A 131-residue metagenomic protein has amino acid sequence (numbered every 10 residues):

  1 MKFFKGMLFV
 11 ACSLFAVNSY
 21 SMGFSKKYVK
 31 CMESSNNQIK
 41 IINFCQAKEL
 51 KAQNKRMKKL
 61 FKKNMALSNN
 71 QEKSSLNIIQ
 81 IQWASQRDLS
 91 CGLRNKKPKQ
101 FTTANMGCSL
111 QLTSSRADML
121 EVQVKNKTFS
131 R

Functional and structural regions predicted by a protein language model:
M1-L8: Bacterial N-terminal signal peptides that target proteins for export
A11, A16-N18: N-terminal signal peptide c-region/cleavage motif recognized by signal peptidases
Y20-R131: N-terminal alpha-helical modules
